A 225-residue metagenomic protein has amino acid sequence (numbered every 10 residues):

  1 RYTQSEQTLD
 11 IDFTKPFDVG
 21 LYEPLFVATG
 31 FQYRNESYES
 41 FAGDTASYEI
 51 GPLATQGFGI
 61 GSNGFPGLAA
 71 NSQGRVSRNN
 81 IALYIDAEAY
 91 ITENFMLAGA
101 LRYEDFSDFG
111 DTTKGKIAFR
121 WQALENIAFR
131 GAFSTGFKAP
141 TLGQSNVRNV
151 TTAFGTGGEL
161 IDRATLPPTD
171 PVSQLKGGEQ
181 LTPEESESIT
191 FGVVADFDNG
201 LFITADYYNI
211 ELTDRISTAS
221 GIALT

Functional and structural regions predicted by a protein language model:
R1, G43-L53, G115-A118, N146-F154 (+1 more regions): Flexible, surface-exposed loop regions and adjacent strand-edge segments of Gram-negative outer-membrane beta-barrel
R1-M96: Outer-membrane beta-barrel transmembrane domain signature of Gram-negative proteins, especially the mid-to-C-terminal
T3-L9, S77-I81, D111-T113, L175 (+1 more regions): Residues that define the transmembrane beta-barrel architecture of outer-membrane proteins
I11-K15, L83-A89, I117-W121, G131 (+1 more regions): Residues on the lipid-exposed face of transmembrane beta-strands in outer-membrane beta-barrel proteins
F17, Y33-E39, I81, L101-S107 (+4 more regions): Transmembrane beta-strands of outer-membrane beta-barrel pores
D18-Y22, T92-N94, Q122-N126, S186 (+1 more regions): Outer-membrane beta-barrel channels and translocator barrels
L25-T29, L97-G99, G115, F129-G131 (+2 more regions): Transmembrane beta-strands of outer-membrane beta-barrel proteins
S72-R78, N126, F137-T204: Outer-membrane beta-barrel signature, preferentially recognizing the C-terminal barrel domain of Gram-negative
